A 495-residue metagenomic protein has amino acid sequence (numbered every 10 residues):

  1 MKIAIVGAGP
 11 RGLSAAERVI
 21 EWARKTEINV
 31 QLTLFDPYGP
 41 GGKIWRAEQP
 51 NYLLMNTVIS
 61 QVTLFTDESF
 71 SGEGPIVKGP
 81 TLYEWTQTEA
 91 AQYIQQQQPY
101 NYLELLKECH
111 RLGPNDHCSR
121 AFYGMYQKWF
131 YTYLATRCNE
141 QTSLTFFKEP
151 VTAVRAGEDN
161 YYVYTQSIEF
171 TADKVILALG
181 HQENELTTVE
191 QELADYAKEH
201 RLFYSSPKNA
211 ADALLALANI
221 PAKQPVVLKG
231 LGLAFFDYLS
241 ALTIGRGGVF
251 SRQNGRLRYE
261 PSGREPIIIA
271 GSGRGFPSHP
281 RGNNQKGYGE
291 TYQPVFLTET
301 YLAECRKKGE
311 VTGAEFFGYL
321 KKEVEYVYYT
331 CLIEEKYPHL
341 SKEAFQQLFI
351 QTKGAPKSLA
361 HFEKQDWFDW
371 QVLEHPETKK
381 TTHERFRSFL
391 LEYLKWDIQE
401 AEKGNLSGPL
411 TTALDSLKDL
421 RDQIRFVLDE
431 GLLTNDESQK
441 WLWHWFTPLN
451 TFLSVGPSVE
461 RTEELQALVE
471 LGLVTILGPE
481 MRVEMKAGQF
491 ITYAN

Functional and structural regions predicted by a protein language model:
M1-Q49, C109-N495: Flavin (primarily FAD) cofactor-binding/catalytic cores of flavoenzymes
P40-L105: Redox-cofactor-proximal catalytic regions of oxidoreductases
